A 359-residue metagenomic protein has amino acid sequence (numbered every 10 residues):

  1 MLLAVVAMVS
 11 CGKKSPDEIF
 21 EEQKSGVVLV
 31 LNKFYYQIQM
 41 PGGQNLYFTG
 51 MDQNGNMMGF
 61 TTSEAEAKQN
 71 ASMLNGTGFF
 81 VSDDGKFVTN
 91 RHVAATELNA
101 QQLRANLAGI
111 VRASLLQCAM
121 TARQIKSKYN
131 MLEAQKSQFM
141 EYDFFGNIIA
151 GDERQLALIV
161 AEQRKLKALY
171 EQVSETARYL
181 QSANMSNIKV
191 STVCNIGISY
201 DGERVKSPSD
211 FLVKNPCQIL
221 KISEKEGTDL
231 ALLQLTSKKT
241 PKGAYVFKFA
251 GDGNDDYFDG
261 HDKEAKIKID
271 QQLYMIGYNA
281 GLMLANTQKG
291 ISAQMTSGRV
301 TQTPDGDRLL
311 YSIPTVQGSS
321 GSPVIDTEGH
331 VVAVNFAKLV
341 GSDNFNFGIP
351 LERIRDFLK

Functional and structural regions predicted by a protein language model:
L3-C11: Hydrophobic h-region of N-terminal signal peptides that target proteins for export in Gram-negative bacteria
C11-N90, T176-R204, L220, E226-A231 (+1 more regions): N-terminal activation segment of mature serine protease catalytic domains
K13, G85-L98, Q138-E141, A157-E162 (+4 more regions): Conserved active-site neighborhood of the chymotrypsin/trypsin-like protease fold
K14, A100-M185, V332-K359: C-terminal cap/linker of serine protease catalytic domains
S15-P16, M73, S207-E226, Y257-D307 (+2 more regions): Flexible, gly/ser-rich surface segments that form the specificity/activation loops bordering the active-site cleft
L31-K33, N90-H92, Q234-T236, I276-N279 (+2 more regions): Active-site-proximal beta-strand/loop segments in catalytic clefts of secreted hydrolases
F79-F80, K268, P314-N335: Catalytic nucleophile loop of clan PA
